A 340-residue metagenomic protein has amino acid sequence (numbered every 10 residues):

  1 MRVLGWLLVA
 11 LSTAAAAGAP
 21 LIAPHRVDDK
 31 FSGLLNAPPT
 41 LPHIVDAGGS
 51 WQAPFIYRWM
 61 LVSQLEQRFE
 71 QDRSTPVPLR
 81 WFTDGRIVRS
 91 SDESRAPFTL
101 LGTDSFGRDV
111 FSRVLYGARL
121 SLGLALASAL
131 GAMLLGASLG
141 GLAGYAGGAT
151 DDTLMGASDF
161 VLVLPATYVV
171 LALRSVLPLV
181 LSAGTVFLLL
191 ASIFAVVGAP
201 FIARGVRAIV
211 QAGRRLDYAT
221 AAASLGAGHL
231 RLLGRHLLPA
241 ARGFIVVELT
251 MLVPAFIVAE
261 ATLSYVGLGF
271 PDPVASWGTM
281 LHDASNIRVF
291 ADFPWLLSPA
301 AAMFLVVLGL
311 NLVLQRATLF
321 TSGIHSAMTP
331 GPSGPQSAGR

Functional and structural regions predicted by a protein language model:
M1-M133, A137, L142, G226 (+3 more regions): Gly/Trp-centered helix-boundary motif
A14, V110, V114, A118 (+8 more regions): Hydrophobic alpha-helical elements at and bordering transmembrane segments of multi-pass membrane proteins
G18, I22, D28-D29, G33 (+7 more regions): Transmembrane alpha-helices and adjacent helix-loop boundaries
L21-D28, Y145-D152, P178-A183, V206 (+6 more regions): Transmembrane helix-loop junctions in multipass membrane proteins, especially transporters and channels
F98-V110, L120-L216, L225: Generic hydrophobic transmembrane alpha-helix motif, especially the helices
T103-R108, Y145-A146, A221-A240, L281: Short helix-to-coil transition segments within interhelical loops that connect adjacent transmembrane helices
R119-L135, L230-T262, L310: Transmembrane alpha-helices
Y168-A172, V176, A191, G198-F201 (+1 more regions): Non-cytoplasmic
